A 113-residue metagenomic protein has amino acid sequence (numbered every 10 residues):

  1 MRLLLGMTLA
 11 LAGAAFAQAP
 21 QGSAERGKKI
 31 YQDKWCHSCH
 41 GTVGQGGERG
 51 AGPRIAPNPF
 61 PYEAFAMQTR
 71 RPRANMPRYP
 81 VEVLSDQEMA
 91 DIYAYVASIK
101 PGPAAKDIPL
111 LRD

Functional and structural regions predicted by a protein language model:
M1-T8: Sec-dependent signal peptide recognition, specifically the positively charged N-region followed immediately by
T8-A17: Hydrophobic h-region of N-terminal signal peptides that target proteins for export in Gram-negative bacteria
A10, F60, V81: Residue-level marker of positions within ordered structural domains that often coincide with functionally constrained
Q18-A24, K29, D33-K34, T42 (+1 more regions): Flexible coil segments in periplasmic/lumen-exposed cytochrome c-class electron-transfer proteins
A24-K28, G41-R78: Gly/Gly-Pro-rich "capping" loops immediately C-terminal to redox-active cysteine motifs in periplasmic/lumenal
S38: Short, cysteine/histidine-rich loop/knuckle motifs that typically chelate Zn2+
